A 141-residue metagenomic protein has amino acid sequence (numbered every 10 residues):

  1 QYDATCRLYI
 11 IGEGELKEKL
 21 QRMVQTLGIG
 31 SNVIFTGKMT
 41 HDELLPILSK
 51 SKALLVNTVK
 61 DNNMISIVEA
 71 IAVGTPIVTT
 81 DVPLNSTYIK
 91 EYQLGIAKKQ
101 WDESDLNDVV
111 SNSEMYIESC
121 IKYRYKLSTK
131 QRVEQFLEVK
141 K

Functional and structural regions predicted by a protein language model:
K19-M39: Nucleotide-activated donor-binding/catalytic signature segment of Leloir-type glycosyltransferases, i.e., the conserved
K38-M39, P46-S51: Short alpha-helical donor nucleotide-sugar binding micro-motif in glycosyltransferases
L45, I67-A72, S86-T87: Short alpha-helical segment that forms part of, or immediately flanks, the ligand-binding pocket in carbohydrate-active
L54-V56: A short hydrophobic beta-strand element within the catalytic core of glycosyltransferases that build diverse glycans
V59-K60: Aromatic "clamp/platform" in nucleotide-sugar-dependent glycosyltransferases that forms part of the donor/acceptor
P76-T79: Short hydrophobic beta-strand element within catalytic cores of glycosyltransferases and related nucleotide-activated
S86-V109: Change "using UDP/GDP/dTDP sugars" to "using nucleotide sugars
E114-K140: A charged, aromatic-enriched C-terminal amphipathic alpha-helix characteristic of glycosyltransferases across folds
